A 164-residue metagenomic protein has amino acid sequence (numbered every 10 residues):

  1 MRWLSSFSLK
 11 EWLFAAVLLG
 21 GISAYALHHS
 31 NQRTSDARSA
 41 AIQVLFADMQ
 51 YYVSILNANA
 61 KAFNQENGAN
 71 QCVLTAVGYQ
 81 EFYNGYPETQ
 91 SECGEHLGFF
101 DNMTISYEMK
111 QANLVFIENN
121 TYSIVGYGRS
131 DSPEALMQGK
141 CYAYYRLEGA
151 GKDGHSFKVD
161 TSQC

Functional and structural regions predicted by a protein language model:
M1-A41: N-terminal single-pass transmembrane signal-anchor helix
D36-F63: Membrane-proximal N-terminal amphipathic helix
Q65-C164: Periplasmic/extracellular, small/polar-rich flexible segments of pilin-like filament-forming proteins
